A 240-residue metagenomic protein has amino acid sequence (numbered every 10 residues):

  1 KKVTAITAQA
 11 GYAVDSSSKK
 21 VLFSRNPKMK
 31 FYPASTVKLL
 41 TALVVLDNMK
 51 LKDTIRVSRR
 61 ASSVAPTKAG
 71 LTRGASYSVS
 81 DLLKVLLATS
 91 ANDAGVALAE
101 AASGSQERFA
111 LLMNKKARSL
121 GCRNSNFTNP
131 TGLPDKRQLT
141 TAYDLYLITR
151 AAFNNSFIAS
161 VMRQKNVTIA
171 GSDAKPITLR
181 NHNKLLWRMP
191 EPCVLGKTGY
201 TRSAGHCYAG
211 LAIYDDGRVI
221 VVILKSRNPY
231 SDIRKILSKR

Functional and structural regions predicted by a protein language model:
K1-Y143, L147-S156, Y214-D215: Active-site-adjacent loops and short helices of periplasmic peptidoglycan-processing enzymes
C122-R123, P134-R240: Domain-terminus/edge residues, biased toward the C-terminal soluble/receptor-binding domains of extracytoplasmic
